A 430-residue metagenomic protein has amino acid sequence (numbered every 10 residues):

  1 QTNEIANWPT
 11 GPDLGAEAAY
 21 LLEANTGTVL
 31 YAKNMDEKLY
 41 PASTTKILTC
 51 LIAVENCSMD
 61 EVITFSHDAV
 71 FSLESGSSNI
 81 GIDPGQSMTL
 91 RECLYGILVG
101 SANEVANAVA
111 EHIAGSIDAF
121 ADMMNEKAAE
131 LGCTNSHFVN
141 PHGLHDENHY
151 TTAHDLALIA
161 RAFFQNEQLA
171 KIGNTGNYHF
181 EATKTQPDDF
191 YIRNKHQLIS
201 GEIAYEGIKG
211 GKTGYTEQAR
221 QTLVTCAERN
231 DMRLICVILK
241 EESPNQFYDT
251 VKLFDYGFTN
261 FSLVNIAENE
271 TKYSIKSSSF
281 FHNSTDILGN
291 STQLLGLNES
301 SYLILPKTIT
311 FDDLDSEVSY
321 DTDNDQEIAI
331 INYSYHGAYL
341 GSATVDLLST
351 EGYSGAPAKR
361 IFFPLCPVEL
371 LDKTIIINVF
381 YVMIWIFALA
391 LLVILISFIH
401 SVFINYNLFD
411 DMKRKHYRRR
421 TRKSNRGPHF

Functional and structural regions predicted by a protein language model:
Q1-E167, K171-I172: Active-site-adjacent loops and short helices of periplasmic peptidoglycan-processing enzymes
N3-T10, L408-R420: Short, charged, intrinsically disordered terminal tails
C133-T134, H145-Y150, H154-L389, I396-D411 (+1 more regions): Domain-terminus/edge residues, biased toward the C-terminal soluble/receptor-binding domains of extracytoplasmic
R419-F430: Long, low-complexity, intrinsically disordered segments
